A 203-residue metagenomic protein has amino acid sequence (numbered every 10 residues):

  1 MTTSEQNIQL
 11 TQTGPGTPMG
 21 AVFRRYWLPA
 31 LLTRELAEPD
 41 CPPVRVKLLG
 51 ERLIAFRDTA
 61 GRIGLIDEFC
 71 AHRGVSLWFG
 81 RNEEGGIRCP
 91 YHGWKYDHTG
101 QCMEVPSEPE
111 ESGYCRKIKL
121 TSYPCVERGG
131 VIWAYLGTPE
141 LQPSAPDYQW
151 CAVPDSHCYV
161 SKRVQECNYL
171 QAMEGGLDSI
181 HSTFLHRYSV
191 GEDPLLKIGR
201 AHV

Functional and structural regions predicted by a protein language model:
M1-I63, E83, D97-R200: Rieske [2Fe-2S] iron-sulfur-binding subdomain
E68-F69, L185: Acidic-aromatic substrate-binding/catalytic surfaces of carbohydrate-active enzymes
C70, C89: Short cysteine-rich clusters marking metal-coordination/redox-active sites
R73, G93-K95: Detector for the c-type heme attachment site
G74-S76, G80-G85, E104: An N-terminal structural lobe/cap that precedes and organizes the functional/catalytic core across diverse proteins
P90-Y91, L196: Short secondary-structure transition/capping segments
